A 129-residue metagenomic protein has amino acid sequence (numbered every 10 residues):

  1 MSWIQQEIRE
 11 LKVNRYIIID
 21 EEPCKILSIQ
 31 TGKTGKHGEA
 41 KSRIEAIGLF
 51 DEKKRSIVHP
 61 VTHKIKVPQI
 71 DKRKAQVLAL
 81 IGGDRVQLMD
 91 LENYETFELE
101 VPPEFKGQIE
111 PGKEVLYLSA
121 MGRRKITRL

Functional and structural regions predicted by a protein language model:
M1-L129: Acidic-enriched and Gly/Ser
